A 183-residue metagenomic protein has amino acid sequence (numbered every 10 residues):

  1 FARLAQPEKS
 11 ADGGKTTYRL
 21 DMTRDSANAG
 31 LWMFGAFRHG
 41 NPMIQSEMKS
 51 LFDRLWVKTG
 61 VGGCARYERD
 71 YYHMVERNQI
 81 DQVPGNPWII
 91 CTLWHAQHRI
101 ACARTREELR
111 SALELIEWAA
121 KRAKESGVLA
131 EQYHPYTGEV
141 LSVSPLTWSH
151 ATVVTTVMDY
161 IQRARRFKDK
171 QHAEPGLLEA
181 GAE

Functional and structural regions predicted by a protein language model:
F1-I90: Extended ligand-binding clefts on enzyme/binding-domain cores
Y18-G40, G85-E183: C-terminal capping/lid segments that line or modulate ligand- or cofactor-binding pockets
